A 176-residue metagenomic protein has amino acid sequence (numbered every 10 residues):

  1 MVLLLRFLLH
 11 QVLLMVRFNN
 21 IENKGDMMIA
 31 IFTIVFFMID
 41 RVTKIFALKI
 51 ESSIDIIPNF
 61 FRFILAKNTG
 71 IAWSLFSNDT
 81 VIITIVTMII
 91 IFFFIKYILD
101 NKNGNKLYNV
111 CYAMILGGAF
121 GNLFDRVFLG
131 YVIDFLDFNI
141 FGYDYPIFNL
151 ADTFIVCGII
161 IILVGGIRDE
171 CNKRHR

Functional and structural regions predicted by a protein language model:
V2-R176: Alpha-helical transmembrane bundles and membrane-interface segments of multipass inner-membrane proteins
